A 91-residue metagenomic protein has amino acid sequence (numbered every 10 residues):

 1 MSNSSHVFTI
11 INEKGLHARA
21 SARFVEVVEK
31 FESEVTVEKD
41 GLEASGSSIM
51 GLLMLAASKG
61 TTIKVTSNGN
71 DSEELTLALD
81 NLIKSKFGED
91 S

Functional and structural regions predicted by a protein language model:
M1-S2, S91: SAM-dependent methyltransferases
N3-V7, T62-K64: Intrinsic-disorder/low-complexity, polar/charged segments enriched in Ser/Thr/Lys/Arg/Asp/Glu/Gln
S5, I11, L82: Residue-level signal for pocket-adjacent positions within structured domains
T9-M50, M54-S58: Compact, glycine-rich, soluble single-domain proteins
S58-S91: C-terminal structural segments of small proteins and small subunits
